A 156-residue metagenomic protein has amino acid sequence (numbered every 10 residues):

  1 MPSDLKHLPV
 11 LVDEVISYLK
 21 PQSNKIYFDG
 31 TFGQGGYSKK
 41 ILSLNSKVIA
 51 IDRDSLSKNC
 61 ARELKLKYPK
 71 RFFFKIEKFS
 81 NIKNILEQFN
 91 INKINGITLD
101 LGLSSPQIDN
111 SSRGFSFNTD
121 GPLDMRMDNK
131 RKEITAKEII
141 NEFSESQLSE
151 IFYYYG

Functional and structural regions predicted by a protein language model:
M1-G156: S-adenosyl-L-methionine-dependent methyltransferase catalytic core, i.e., the SAM/SAH-binding region
